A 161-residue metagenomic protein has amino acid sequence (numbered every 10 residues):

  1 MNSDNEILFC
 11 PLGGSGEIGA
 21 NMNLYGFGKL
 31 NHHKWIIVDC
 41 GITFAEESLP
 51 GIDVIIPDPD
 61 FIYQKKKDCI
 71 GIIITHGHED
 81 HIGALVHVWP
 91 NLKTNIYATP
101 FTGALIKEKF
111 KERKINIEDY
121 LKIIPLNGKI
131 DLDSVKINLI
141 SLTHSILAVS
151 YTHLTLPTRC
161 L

Functional and structural regions predicted by a protein language model:
N2-I7, H32-H33, I130-I137: Beta-strand-turn-beta hairpins that frame and shape the catalytic cleft of phosphate-ester-processing enzymes
S3, S15-G19, T143-L147: A short catalytic or substrate-binding loop motif that flags glycine-/basic-rich loops and adjacent residues that bind
L8-G13, I36-D39, K136-L142, R159: Active-site-proximal beta-strand elements of phosphoester/diester hydrolases
S15-A20, F27-I74, V86-T94, A98 (+2 more regions): Pre-active-site segment of Zn-dependent metallo-hydrolases
N21-Y25, V149-L154: Short beta-strand scaffold segments in enzyme catalytic cores
G71, T75-H81, H144, H153: Histidine-centered divalent metal-coordination motifs
F101-V149: Metallo-beta-lactamase
H153-L161: Single conserved hydrophobic/aromatic residue that forms the stacking wall/gate of nucleotide- or nucleobase-binding
